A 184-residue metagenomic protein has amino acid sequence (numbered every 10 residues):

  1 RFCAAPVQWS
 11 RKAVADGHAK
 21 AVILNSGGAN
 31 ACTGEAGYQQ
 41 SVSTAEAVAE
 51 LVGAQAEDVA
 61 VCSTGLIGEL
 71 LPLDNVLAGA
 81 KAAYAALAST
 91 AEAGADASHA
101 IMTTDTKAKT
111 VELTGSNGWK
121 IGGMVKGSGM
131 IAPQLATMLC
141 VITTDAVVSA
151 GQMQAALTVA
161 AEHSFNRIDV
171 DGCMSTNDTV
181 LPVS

Functional and structural regions predicted by a protein language model:
R1-G27, A31-T33, S41-L51: Active-site cofactor/substrate anionic-group-binding motifs, chiefly glycine- and Lys/Arg-rich phosphate-binding loops
C3, A21-I23, T110-L113, F165 (+1 more regions): Generic preference for hydrophobic/aromatic residues in regular secondary structure cores
Q8, I23, K120-G122, V141 (+1 more regions): Structured core elements
A13-H18, M130-Q134, C173-T176: Short glycine/proline-enriched loop/turn "hinge" motifs that connect secondary-structure elements and lie
V22, G27-E35, E57-L77, D169-S184: Short, surface-exposed loop/turn segments at secondary-structure boundaries that line and modulate
G34-Y38, A150-G151: Ordered, soluble secondary-structure elements with a strong preference for glycine-centered loop motifs and nearby
V42, A47-F165: Glycine-rich, mobile lid/loop segments that gate access to catalytic sites or pores
